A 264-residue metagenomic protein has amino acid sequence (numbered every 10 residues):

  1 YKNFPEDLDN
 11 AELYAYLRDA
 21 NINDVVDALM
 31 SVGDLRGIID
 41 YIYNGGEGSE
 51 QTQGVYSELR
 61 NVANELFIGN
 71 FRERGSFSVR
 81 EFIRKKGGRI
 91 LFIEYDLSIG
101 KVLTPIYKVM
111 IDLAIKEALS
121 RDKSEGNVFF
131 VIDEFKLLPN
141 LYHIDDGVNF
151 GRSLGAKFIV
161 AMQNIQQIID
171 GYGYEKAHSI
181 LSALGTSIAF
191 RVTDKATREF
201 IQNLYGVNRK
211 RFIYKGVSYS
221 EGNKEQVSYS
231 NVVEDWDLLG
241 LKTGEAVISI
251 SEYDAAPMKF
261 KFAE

Functional and structural regions predicted by a protein language model:
Y1-A156, Q166, G171-Y172, S228-P257: P-loop NTPase motor domains
D146-V148, I169-E264: P-loop NTPase motor core of the ASCE superfamily
M162: H-loop/switch region of ABC-family ATPase nucleotide-binding domains
